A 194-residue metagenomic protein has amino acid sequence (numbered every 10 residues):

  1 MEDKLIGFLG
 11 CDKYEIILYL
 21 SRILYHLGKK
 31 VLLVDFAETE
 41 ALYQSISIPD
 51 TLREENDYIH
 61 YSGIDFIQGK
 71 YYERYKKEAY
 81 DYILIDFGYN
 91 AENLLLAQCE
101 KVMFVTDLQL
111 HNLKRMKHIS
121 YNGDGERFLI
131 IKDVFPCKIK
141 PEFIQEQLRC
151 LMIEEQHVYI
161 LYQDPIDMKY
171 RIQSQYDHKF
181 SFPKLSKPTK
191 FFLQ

Functional and structural regions predicted by a protein language model:
E2-E15, L32-Y82, G88-N93: P-loop/Walker-type NTP enzyme "switch/lid" segment
F8-L9, V34-D35, I83-F87, V102-L108 (+1 more regions): Conserved beta-strand segments of the P-loop GTPase G domain that flank and frequently precede/overlap
I16, T39-Q44, N112-L113, F135-E146: Short, charged/polar "capping" segments at the starts of alpha-helices and the immediately preceding loops
S21, Y25-H26: Gly/Ala-rich phosphate-binding loop of Rossmann-like dinucleotide-binding domains, activating on the conserved
K29: Short phosphate-binding/catalytic loops that engage adenosine nucleotides
E78, Y89-L110: Inter-motif core of Ras-like GTPase G domains
L113-G125: Conserved C-terminal guanine-recognition region of P-loop GTPase G domains, centered on the G4
E126-Q194: C-terminal lobe/tail of nucleotide-utilizing enzymes
